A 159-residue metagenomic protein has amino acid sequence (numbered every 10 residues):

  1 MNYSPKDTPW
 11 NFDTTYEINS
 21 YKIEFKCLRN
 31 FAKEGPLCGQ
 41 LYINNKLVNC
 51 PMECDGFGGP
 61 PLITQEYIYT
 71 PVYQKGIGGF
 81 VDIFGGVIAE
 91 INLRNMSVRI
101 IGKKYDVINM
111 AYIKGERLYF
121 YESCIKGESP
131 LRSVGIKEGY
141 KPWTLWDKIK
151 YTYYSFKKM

Functional and structural regions predicted by a protein language model:
M1-T8, A32-E53, G79-K104, C124-M159: Surface-exposed loop/turn elements that mediate protein-protein interactions on large endomembrane-trafficking
S4-I18, M52-Q65, I101-R117, Y154: Repeated scaffold domains used in trafficking and secretory/extracellular systems, primarily beta-propellers
E17-K33, E66-G79, E116-G127: Short beta-strand elements that form the blades of beta-propeller/WD-repeat-like and other beta-sheet-rich scaffold
I23-F25, G39-L41, I68-Y69, I88-I91 (+3 more regions): Hydrophobic beta-strand residues in large extracellular and virion-surface proteins
V48-P60, T70-G78: Short secondary-structure capping micro-motifs at structural edges
F57-I63, Q74, P130-L131, K158: Eukaryotic scaffold repeat domains enriched in small/polar residues
